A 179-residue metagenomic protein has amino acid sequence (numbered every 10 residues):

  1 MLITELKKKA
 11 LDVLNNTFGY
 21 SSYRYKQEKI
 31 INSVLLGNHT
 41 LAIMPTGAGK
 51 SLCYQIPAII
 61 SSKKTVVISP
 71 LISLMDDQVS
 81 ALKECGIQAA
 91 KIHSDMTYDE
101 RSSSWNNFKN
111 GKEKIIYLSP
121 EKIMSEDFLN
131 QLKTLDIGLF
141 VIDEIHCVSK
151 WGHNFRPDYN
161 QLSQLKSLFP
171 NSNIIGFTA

Functional and structural regions predicted by a protein language model:
L2-P45: Conserved pre-motif I regulatory segment
I31, Q55, S102-W105, L129: Short hydrophobic/charged patches on amphipathic alpha-helices used for structural packing and interfaces
G37-I56, V67-S69, I175-T178: Walker A/P-loop
T46, L71-I72, L118-K122, E144-I145 (+1 more regions): A short beta-strand-to-loop transition that corresponds to the Sensor-1 phosphate-sensing loop of AAA+ P-loop ATPases
G49-I59, M75, D158: Motif I (Walker A/P-loop) of helicase-class P-loop NTPases
T65-V67, I72-L118, S125: Conserved nucleic-acid-binding Ia/Ib motif block in the N-terminal RecA-like helicase ATPase lobe
K114, F128-G176: SF2 helicase catalytic motif II
